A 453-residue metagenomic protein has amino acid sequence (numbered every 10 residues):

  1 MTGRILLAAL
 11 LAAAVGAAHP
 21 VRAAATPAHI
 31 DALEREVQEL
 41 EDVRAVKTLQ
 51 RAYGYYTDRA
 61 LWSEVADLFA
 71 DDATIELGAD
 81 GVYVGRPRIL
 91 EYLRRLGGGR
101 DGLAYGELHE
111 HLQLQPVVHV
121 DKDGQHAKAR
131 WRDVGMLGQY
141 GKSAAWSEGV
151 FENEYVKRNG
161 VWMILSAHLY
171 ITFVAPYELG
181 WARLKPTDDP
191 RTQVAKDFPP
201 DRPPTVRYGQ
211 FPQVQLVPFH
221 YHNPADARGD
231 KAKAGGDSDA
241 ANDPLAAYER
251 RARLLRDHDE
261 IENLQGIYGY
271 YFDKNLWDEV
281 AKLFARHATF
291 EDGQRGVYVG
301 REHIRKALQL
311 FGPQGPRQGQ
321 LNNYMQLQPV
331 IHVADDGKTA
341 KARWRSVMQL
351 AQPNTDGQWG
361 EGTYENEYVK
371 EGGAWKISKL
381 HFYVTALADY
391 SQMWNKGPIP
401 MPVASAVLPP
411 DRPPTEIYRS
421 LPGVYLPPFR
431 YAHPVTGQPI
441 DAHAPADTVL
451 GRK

Functional and structural regions predicted by a protein language model:
M1-L7: Bacterial N-terminal signal peptides that target proteins for export
A8-A17: Bacterial N-terminal signal peptides
H19-A23: Sec/Tat signal peptide C-region and signal peptidase I cleavage site
A24-Y55, R59, D67, Q215-Y270 (+2 more regions): Short, low-complexity N-terminal intrinsically disordered segments enriched in polar/charged residues
I30, K185-R250, P400-K453: Intrinsic disorder/low-complexity detector
W62-D133, W277-M348: A solvent-exposed, acidic/Ser-Thr-rich amphipathic alpha-helical stretch
H111-Q113, W146-F151, Y324-Q326, Q358-Y364: Short, surface-exposed coil-to-beta transition loops
H126-K128, E148-L184, T339-K341, E361-K396: Short beta-strand edge/turn micro-motifs at domain boundaries
